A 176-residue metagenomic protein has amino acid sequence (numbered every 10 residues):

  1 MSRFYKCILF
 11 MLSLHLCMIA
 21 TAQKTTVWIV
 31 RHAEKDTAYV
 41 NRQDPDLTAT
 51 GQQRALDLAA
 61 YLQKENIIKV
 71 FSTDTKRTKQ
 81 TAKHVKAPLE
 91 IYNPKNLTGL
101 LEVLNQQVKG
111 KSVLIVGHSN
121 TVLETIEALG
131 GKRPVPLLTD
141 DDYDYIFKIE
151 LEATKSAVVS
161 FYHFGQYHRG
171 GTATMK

Functional and structural regions predicted by a protein language model:
M1-K24: Bacterial Sec-dependent N-terminal signal peptides
Q23-V108, V122-I146, L151-K155, S160-K176: Active-site-proximal alpha-helix that buttresses catalytic centers in soluble enzyme cores
V27, S112-V116: Residue-level preference for the first positions of well-ordered beta-strands
H118-N120: Short, loop-centered acidic/histidine patches that primarily coordinate divalent metals
